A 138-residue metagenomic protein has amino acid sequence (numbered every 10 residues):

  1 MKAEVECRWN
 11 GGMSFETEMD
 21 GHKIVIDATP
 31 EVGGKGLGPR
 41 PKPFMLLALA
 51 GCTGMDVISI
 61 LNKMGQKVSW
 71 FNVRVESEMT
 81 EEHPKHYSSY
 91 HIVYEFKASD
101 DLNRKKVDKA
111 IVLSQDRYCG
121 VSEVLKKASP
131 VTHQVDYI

Functional and structural regions predicted by a protein language model:
M1-L47, I58-I138: Extended beta-strand/beta-hairpin segments
